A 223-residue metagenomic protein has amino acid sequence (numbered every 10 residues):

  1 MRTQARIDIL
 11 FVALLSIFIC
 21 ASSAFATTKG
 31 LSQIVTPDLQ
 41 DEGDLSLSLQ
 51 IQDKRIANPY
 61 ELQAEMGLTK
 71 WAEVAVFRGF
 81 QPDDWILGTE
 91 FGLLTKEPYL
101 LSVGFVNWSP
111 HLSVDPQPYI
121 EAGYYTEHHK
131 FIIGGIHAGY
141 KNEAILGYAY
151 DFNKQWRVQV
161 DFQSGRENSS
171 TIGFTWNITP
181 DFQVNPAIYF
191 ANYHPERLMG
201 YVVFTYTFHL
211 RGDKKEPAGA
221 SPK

Functional and structural regions predicted by a protein language model:
R2-F11: Bacterial N-terminal signal peptides that target proteins for export
F11-A21: Bacterial N-terminal signal peptides
F25-K130, Y140, Y148-K223: Transmembrane beta-barrel domains of Gram-negative outer membranes and organellar outer membranes
G134-H137: Eukaryotic tandem repeat interaction scaffolds
